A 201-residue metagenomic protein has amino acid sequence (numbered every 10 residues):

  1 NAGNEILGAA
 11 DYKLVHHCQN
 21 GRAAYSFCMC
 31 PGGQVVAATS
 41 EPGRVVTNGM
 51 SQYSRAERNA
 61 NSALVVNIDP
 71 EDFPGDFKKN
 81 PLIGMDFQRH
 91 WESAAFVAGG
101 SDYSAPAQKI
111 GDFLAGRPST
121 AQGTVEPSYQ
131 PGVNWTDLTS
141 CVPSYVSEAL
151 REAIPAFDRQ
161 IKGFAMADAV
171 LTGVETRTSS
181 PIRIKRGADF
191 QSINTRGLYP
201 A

Functional and structural regions predicted by a protein language model:
N1-A201: Residues forming the flavin
